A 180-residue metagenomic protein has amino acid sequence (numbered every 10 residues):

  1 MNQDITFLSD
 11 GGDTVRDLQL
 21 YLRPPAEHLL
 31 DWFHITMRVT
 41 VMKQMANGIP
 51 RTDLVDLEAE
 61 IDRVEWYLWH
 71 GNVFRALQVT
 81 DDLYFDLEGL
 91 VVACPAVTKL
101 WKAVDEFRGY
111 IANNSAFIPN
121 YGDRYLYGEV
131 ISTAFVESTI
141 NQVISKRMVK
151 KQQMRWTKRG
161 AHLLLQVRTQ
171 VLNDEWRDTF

Functional and structural regions predicted by a protein language model:
M1-F180: Catalytic center-proximal scaffold of phosphoryl-transfer enzymes
